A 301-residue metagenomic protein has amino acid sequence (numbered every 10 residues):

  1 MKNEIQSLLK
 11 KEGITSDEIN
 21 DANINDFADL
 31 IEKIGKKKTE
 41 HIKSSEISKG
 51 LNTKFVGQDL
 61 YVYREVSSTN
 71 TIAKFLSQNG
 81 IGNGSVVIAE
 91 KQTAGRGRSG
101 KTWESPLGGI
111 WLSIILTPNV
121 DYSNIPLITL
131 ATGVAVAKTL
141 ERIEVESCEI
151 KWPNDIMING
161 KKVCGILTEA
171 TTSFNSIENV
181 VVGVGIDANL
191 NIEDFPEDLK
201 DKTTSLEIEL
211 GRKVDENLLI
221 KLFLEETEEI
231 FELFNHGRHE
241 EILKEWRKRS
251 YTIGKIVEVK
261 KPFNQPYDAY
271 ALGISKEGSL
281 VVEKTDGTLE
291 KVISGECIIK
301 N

Functional and structural regions predicted by a protein language model:
M1-I31, K36-K37, L130-C148, I158-N301: Long, positively charged amphipathic alpha-helical accessory segments at protein N-termini or as interdomain linkers
M1-R142, T171, V214: N-terminal lobe of the biotin/lipoate ligase/transferase fold
V56, I81-N83, W152, K161 (+1 more regions): Short, basic and Ser/Thr-rich N-terminal targeting/leader segments
D59-L60, G84-V86, I110, E149 (+2 more regions): Structural motif
R64, I150-W152: Short loop/edge segments at beta-strand edges and connector loops that shape dinucleotide/nucleotide cofactor-binding
